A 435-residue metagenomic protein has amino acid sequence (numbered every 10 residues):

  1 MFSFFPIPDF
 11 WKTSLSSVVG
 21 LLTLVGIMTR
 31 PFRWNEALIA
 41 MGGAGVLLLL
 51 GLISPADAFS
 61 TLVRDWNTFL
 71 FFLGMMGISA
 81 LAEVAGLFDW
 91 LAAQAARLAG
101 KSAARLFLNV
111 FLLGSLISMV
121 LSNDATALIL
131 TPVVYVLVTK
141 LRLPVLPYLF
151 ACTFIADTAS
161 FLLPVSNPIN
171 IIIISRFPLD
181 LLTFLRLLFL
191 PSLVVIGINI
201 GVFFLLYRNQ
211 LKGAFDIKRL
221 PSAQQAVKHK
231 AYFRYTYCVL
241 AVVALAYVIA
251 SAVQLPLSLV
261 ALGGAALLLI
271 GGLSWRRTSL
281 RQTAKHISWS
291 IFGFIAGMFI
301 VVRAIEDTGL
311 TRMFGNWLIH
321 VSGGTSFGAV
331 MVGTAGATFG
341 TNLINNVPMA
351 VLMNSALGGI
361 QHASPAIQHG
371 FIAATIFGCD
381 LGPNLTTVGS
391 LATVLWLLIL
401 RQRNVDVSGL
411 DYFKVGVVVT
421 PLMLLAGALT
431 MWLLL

Functional and structural regions predicted by a protein language model:
F4-K12, P31-W34, D57-T68, L181-P191 (+7 more regions): Interfacial loop-to-helix junctions that mark the boundaries of transmembrane helices in multi-pass membrane
F5-V18, D65-G77, M119, N123-A127 (+8 more regions): Structural signature of hydrophobic alpha-helical transmembrane segments
P8, P55-L146, F294-A363: Membrane-embedded alpha-helical segments and adjacent helix-loop junctions characteristic of multi-pass solute
K12-L24, F32-I53, D65-G77, I129 (+3 more regions): Hydrophobic mid-bilayer segments of alpha-helices in multi-pass membrane transport proteins, especially secondary
P55-A56, P164, P168, V242-V248 (+2 more regions): Hydrophobic alpha-helical transmembrane segments in multi-pass integral membrane proteins
S118-L128, V145-L179, N199-L205, T338-N354 (+2 more regions): Alpha-helical transmembrane segments and, especially, the helix-loop junctions at the ends of these helices
L143, L182-A231, F377, L381-L435: Juxtamembrane and boundary regions of transmembrane helices in multi-pass small-molecule transporters and channels
I196-S279: Long, contiguous bundles of hydrophobic transmembrane helices that form the permeation core of multi-pass
